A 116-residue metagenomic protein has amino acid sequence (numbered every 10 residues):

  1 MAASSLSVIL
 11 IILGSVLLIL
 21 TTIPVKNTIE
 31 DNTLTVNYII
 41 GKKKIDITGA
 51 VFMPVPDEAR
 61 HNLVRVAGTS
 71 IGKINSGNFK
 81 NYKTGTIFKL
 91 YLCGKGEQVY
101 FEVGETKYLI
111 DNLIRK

Functional and structural regions predicted by a protein language model:
M1, I39-K42, I114: Short, structured coil/loop segments at alpha-helix boundaries
M1-K26: Alpha-helical transmembrane spans
S5-I12, A50, T86, K116: Generic low-polarity alpha-helical segments
P24-T35: Alpha-helical transmembrane signal-anchor/signal-peptide segments
K26, K44-D46, K107-L109: Well-ordered beta-strand positions in beta-sheet-rich domains
N37-G104: Non-transmembrane, membrane-adjacent beta-strand/coil modules in membrane-associated proteins and peripheral
E102-K116: C-terminal/domain-terminus segments
